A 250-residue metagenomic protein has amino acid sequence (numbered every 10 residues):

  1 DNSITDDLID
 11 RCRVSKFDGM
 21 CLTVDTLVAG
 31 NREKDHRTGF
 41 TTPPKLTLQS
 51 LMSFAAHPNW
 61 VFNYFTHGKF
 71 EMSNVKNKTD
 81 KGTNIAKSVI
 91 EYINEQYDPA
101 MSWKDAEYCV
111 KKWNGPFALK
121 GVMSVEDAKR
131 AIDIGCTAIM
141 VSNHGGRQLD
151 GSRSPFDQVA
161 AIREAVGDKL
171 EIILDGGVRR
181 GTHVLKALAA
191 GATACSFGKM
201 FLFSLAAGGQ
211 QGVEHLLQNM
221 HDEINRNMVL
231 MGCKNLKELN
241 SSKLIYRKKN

Functional and structural regions predicted by a protein language model:
D1-D133, G145-Q148, D157: Active-site entrance/lid segments in N-terminal catalytic domains of soluble metabolic enzymes
M20, F117-K120, M140-V141, I172-G176 (+1 more regions): Hydrophobic faces of well-ordered beta-strands that scaffold small-molecule active sites in alpha/beta enzyme cores
L22, C109, A131, I139 (+3 more regions): Conserved, mostly hydrophobic/aromatic
D127, S154, H183: Residue-level recognition of oxygen-bearing side chains
I132, T137-L174: Extended hydrophobic/aromatic segments used for targeting, binding, or gating
D157-L174, V178-N250: Alpha/beta catalytic cores of nucleotide-metabolism and tRNA/nucleoside-modifying enzymes
